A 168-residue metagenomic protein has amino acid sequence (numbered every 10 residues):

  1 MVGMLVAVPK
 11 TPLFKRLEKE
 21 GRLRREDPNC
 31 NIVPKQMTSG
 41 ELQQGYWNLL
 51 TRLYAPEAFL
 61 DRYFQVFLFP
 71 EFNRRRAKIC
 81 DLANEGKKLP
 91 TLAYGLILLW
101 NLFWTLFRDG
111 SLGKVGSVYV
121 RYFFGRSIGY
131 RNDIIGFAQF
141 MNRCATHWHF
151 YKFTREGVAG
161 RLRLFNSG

Functional and structural regions predicted by a protein language model:
M1-G95, L99: A structural motif corresponding to the C-terminal lobe/cap of the Radical SAM core domain
C80-F124: Charged/polar low-complexity intrinsically disordered segments, enriched in acidic residues
S111-G168: C-terminal non-catalytic accessory extensions
